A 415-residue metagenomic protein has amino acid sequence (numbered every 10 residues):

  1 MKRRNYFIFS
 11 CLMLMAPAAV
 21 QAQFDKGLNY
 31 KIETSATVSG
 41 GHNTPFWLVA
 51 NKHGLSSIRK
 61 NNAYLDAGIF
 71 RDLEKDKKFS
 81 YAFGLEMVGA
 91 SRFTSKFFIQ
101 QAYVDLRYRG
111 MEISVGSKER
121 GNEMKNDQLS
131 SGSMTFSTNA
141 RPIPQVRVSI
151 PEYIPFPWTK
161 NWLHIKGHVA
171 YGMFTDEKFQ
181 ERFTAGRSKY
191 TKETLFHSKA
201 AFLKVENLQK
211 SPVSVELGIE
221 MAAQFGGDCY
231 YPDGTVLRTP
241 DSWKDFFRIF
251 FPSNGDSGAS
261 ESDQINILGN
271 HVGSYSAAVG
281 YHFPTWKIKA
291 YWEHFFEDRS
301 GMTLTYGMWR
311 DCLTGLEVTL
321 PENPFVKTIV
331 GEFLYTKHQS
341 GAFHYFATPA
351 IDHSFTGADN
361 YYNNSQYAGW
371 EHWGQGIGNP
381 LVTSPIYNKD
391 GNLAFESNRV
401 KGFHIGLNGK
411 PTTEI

Functional and structural regions predicted by a protein language model:
Q23-L65, E74-L85, G167-Y171: Transmembrane beta-strand segments of Gram-negative outer membrane beta-barrel proteins
Q23-N29, R71-A82, T94, R107-M111 (+5 more regions): Short loop/turn motifs that connect adjacent beta-strands in outer-membrane beta-barrel proteins
Y30-T34, F83-L85, V115, G167-V169 (+5 more regions): Membrane-embedded beta-strand positions of outer-membrane beta-barrel proteins
T34-H42, R71-L73, M87-S91, Y108-G110 (+8 more regions): Transmembrane beta-strands of outer-membrane beta-barrel pores
S57-L65, K96-Q100, N139-S149, E193-K199 (+4 more regions): Residues that define the transmembrane beta-barrel architecture of outer-membrane proteins
L65-R71, A102-Y108, V115, V146-E152 (+5 more regions): Residues on the lipid-exposed face of transmembrane beta-strands in outer-membrane beta-barrel proteins
G121-P232: Internal, well-ordered domain-core segments that constitute the primary functional module of diverse proteins
G258-I415: Outer-membrane beta-barrel pore domains
